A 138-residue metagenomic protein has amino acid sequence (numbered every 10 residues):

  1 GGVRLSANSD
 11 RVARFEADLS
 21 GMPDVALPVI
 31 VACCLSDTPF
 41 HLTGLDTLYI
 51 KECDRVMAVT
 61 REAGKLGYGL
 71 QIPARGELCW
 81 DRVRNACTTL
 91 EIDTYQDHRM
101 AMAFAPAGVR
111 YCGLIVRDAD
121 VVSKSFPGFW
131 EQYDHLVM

Functional and structural regions predicted by a protein language model:
G1-G21, L66-Q96, R110-Y111, D134-M138: Self-splicing inteins and homing endonuclease
E16-S20, L45-L48, L90-D93, I115-S123: Short, recurring structural edge motifs at helix starts
G21-W80: C-terminal structural cap/anchor segments
L35-L42, V109-A119: Short helix-capping/linker segments at secondary-structure and domain boundaries
H98-A101: Conserved phosphate/oxyanion-binding catalytic-loop motifs
G113-M138: Structural signal for terminal/edge beta-strands and the immediately following C-terminal loop/tail that closes
